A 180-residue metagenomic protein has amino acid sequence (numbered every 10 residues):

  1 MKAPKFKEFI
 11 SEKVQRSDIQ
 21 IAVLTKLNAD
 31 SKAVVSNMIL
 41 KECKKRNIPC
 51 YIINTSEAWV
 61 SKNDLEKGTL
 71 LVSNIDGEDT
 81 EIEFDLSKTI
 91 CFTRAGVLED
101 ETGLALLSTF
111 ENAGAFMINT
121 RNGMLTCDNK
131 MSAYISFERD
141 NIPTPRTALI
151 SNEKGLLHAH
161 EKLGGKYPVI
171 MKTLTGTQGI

Functional and structural regions predicted by a protein language model:
K2-I118, S151: ATP-binding N-terminal substructure of ATP-dependent carboxylate-amine bond-forming enzymes
I21-K26, E83-L86, E111-I118, N122-I180: Active-site nucleotide/adenylate-binding loops and adjacent lid/helix of ATP-dependent enzymes
